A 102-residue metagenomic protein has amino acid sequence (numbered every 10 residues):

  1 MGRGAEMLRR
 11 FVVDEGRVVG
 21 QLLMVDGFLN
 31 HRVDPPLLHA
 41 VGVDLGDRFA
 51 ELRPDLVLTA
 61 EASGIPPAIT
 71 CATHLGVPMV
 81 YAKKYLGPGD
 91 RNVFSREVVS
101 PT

Functional and structural regions predicted by a protein language model:
M1-R53: Active-site-facing substrate-recognition patch
A40, A62-S63: Residue-level recognition of alpha-helix initiation/capping sites
P54-E61: Short glycine-rich phosphate-binding loop at a beta-alpha junction
S63-P66, L86-P88: Short, catalytically relevant binding-site loops at active-site mouths
P66-L75: Short Gly/Thr/Asp-enriched flexible loops that form oxyanion-binding sites at enzyme active sites
G76-T102: Short, glycine/charge-rich flexible loops or terminal/linker lids adjacent to PRPP-binding catalytic cores
